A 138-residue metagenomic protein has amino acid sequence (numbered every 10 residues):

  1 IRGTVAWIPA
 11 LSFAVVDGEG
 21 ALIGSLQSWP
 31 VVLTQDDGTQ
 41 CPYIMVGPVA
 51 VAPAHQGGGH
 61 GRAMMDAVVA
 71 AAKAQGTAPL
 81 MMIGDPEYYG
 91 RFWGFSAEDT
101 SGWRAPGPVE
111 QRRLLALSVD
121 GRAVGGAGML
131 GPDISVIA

Functional and structural regions predicted by a protein language model:
I1-Q27, V31-L33: Active-site rim helix/loop that mediates acceptor-substrate recognition in acyltransferases
D17-G20, A54, S118-R122: Short loop segments at secondary-structure junctions
W29, M64, V68, A97-S101: Short acidic (Asp/Glu) patches
V32-V46, Q56: A conserved beta-turn-beta hairpin within the catalytic core of GNAT-like acetyltransferases that forms part
V46, V51, G57-A70, M82: Conserved acetyl-CoA-binding loop-helix of GNAT-fold acetyltransferases
A74-L80, G84-E110: Conserved active-site alpha-helix within GNAT-family acetyltransferase domains
R104-A138: C-terminal "cap" of GNAT-fold acetyltransferases
